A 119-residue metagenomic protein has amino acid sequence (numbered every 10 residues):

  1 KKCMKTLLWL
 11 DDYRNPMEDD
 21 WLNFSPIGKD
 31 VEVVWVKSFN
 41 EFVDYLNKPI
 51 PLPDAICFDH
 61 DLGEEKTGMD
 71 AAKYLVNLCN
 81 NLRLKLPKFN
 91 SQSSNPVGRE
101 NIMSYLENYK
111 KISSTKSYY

Functional and structural regions predicted by a protein language model:
C3-Y119: Catalytic phosphate/metal-binding cores of nucleic-acid and nucleotide-processing enzymes, i.e., regions that mediate
